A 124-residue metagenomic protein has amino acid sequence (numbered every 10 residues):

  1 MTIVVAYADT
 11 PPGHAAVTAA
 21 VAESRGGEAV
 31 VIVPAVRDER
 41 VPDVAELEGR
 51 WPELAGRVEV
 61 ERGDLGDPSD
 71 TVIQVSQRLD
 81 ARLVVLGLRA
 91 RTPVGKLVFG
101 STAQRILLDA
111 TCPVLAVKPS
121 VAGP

Functional and structural regions predicted by a protein language model:
M1, R82, T111: Conserved acidic residues
M1-R62, L79: Small/aliphatic-rich secondary-structure junction motif
I32-P34, V85-L88, V117: Short beta-strands and strand-loop turn motifs
E53-V84, R91, A122-P124: Structural beta-alpha unit
G87-R105, D109, P119-P124: Glycine-rich, Arg-bearing micro-motifs that act as flexible, cationic patches
